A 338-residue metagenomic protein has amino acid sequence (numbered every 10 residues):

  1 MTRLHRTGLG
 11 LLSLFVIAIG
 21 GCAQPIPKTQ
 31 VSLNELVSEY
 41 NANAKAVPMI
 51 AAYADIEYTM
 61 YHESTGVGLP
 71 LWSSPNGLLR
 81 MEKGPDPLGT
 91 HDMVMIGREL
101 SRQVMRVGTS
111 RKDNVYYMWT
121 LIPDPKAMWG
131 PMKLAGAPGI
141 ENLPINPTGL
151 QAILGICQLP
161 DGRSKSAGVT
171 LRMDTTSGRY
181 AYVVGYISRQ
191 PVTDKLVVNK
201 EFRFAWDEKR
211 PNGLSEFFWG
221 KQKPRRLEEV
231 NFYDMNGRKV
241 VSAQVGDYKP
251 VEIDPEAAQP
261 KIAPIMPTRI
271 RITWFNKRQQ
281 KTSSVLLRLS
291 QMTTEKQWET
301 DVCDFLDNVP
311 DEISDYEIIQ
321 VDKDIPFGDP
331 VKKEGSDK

Functional and structural regions predicted by a protein language model:
M1-C22: Sec-dependent bacterial lipoprotein signal peptides
G21-G68, W72, E82-P87, E141-P147 (+2 more regions): N-terminal leader/targeting segments and the immediate start of mature chains
A23-Q24, T176, D234-K338: Non-transmembrane domains of secretory- and envelope-associated proteins
T29-V31, G68-G77, L100-T109, L196 (+1 more regions): Amphipathic hydrophobic-ligand
P48-I56, S73-L79, G89-M95, Q103-M105 (+4 more regions): One face of beta-strands
P75-M81, V107, K200-W206, A243-Y248 (+1 more regions): Hydrophobic/aromatic beta-strand elements that line small-molecule binding cavities or substrate pockets in beta-rich
P85-A152: An acidic-aromatic
I153-I270: Extended beta-strand-rich segments in extracellular/periplasmic secretory proteins, especially within noncatalytic
